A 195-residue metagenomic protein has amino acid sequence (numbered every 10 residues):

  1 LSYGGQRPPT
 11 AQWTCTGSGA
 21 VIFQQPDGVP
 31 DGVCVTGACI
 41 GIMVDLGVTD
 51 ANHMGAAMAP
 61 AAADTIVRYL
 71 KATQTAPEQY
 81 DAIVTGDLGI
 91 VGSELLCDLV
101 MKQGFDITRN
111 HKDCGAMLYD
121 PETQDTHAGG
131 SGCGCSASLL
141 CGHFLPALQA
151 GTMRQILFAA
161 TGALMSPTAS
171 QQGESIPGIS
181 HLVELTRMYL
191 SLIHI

Functional and structural regions predicted by a protein language model:
L1-S2, G92-S93, L139: Active-site-adjacent elements of ketosynthase-type condensing enzymes
L1-V67, A72-T75, R109-A116, D125 (+2 more regions): Condensing-enzyme catalytic core mediating Claisen C-C bond formation in acyl metabolism
W13, A20-P26, S131-T152: Active-site-proximal alpha-helical scaffold in enzymes
L70-P77, A82-L96: Long, repeat-rich segments with strong aromatic
L88-Q103, T168-S175: Short glycine/threonine-rich loop-to-helix capping motif typified by GTGT followed within a few residues by an Asp-Pro
E94-T126: A beta-strand-loop signature enriched in Asp, Gly, Thr, and Trp that corresponds to the sialidase/neuraminidase Asp-box
G162-A163, T168: C-terminal extensions of enzymes
